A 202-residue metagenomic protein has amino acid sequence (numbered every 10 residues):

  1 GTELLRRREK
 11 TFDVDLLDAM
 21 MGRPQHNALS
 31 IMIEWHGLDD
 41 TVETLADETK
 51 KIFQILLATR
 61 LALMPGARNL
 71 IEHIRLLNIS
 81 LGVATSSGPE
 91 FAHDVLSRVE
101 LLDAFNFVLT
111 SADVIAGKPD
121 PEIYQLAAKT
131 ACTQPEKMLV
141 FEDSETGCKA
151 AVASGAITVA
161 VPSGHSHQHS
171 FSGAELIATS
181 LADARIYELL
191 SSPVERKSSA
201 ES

Functional and structural regions predicted by a protein language model:
G1-L77: N-terminal helical cap/lid subdomain that shapes the substrate entry/recognition surface in HAD-like hydrolases
M21, L38, R60, T85 (+2 more regions): A structural signal for short, well-ordered beta-strand elements
L57-A62, S86, S154-A156: Short, flexible loop segments at the rims of nucleotide/cofactor-binding pockets, characterized by
E72-I79, G88-S202: Asp-based, Mg2+/Mn2+-dependent phosphohydrolase catalytic module
